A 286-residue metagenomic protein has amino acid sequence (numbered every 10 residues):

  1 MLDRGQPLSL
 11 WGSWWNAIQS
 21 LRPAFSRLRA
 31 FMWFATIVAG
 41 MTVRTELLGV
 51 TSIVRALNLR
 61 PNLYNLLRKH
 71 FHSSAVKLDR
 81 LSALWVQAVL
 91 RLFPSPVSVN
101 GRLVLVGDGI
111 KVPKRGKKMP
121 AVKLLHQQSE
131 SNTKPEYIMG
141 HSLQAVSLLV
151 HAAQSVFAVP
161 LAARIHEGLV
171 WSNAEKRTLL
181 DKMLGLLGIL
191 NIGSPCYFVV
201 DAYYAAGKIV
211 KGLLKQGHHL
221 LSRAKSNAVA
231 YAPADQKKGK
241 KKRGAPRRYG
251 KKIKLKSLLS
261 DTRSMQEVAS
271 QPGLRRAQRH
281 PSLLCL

Functional and structural regions predicted by a protein language model:
D3-H72, K77-L78, L84: Gly/serine-rich nucleotide phosphate-binding loop at the start of the catalytic core of nucleotide/ADP-ribose-handling
R44, K111-P113, D201-A206: Gly/Ser/Thr-rich loops at beta-strand to alpha-helix junctions that form or flank small-molecule/cofactor-binding
R60-K69, S74, S129-P195, S282-C285: Electropositive, glycine- and tryptophan-enriched low-complexity nucleic-acid-binding patches
S73-S155, Q266-L286: Active-site-proximal, Lys/Arg-enriched surface segment that forms a nucleic-acid-binding/basic interface patch
V104-G107, L161-R164, Y197-D201: Extended hydrophobic secondary-structure segments that form protein cores and membrane-embedded regions
A152, F157-V159, I165-L169, H219 (+2 more regions): An anionic, glycine-rich sequence signature occurring as long contiguous blocks
G168-K241: Domain-level cores of phosphate- or acyl-group-handling catalytic modules
